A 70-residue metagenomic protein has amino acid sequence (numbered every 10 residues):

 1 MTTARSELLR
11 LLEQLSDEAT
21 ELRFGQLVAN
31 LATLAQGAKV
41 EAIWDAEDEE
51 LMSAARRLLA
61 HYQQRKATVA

Functional and structural regions predicted by a protein language model:
M1-F24: N-terminal acidic leader/helix
M1-T2, T68-A70: Short, low-complexity, intrinsically disordered N-terminal peptides in bacterial proteins
L12-A19, L31-A35, Y62: Generic structural signal for hydrophobic core residues of well-folded globular domains
Q26-N30: Amphipathic alpha-helical interaction segments
G37-V69: Short, charged early-sequence alpha-helical segments and their helix-coil boundaries
